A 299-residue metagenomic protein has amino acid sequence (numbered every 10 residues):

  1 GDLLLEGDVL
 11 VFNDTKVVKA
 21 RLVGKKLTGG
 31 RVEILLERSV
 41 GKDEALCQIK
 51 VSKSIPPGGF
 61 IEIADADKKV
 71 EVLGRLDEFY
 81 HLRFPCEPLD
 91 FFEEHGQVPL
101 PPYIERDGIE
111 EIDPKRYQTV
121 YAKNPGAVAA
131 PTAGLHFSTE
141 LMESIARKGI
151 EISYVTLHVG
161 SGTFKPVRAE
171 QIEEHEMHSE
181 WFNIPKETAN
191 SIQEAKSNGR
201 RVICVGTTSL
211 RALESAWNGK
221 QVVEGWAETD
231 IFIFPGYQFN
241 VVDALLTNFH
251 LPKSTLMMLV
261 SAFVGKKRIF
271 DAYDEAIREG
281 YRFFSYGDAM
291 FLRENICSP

Functional and structural regions predicted by a protein language model:
G1-P299: Surface-exposed, charge/polar-rich loops and edge strands
